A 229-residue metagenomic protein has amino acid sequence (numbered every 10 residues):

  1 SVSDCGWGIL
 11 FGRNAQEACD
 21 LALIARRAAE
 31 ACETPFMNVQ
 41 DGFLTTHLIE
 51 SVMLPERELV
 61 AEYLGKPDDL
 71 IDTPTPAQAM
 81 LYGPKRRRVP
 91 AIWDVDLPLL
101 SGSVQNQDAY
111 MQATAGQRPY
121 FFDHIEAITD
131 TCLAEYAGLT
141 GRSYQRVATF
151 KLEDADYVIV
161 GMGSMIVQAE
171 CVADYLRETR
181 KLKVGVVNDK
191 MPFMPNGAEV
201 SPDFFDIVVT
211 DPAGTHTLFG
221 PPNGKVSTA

Functional and structural regions predicted by a protein language model:
S1-G42, L54, Y63-A77, S227-A229: Conserved thiamine diphosphate
V2-S3, D130-A229: Thiamine diphosphate
S3, I9, V39, M80 (+5 more regions): Generic detector of intrinsically disordered, low-complexity, polar/charged segments
L10, E17-A18, T46, A155 (+1 more regions): Residues in flexible loops and secondary-structure boundaries
L10-D20, A113, Q117-I128, G161-S164 (+1 more regions): Catalytic cores of large soluble enzymes that bind and process phosphate-bearing ligands
E17-A28, A127, T131, E135 (+1 more regions): Alpha-helical scaffold segments in soluble metabolic enzymes
D20-L23, H47-L54, E58, E170-C171 (+2 more regions): Short acidic, glycine/serine/threonine-rich loops at helix termini
F36-A148: Conformationally flexible catalytic loops at phosphate/diphosphate-handling active centers
